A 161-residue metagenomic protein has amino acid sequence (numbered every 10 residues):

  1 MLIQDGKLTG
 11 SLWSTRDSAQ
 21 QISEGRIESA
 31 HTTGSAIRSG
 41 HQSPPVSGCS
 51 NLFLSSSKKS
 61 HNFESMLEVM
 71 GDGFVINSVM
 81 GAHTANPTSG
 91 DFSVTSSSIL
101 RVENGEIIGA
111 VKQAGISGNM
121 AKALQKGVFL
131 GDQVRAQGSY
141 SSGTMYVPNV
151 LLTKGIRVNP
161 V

Functional and structural regions predicted by a protein language model:
M1-V161: N-terminal small-residue-enriched
